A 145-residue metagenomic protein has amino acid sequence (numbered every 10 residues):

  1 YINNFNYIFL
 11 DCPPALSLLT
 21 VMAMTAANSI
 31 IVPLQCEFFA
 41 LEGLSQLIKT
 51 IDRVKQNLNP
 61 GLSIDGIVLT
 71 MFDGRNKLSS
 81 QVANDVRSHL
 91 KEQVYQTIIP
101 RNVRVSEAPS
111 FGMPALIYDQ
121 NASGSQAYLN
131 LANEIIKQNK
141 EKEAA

Functional and structural regions predicted by a protein language model:
I2-V103: Conserved catalytic-core segment of NTP-binding enzymes
D85, N130, I135-A145: P-loop NTP-binding site
P100, S106, L116: Nucleotide phosphate-binding site architecture
P109-A127: C-terminal boundary of histidine-terminating zinc-finger modules
